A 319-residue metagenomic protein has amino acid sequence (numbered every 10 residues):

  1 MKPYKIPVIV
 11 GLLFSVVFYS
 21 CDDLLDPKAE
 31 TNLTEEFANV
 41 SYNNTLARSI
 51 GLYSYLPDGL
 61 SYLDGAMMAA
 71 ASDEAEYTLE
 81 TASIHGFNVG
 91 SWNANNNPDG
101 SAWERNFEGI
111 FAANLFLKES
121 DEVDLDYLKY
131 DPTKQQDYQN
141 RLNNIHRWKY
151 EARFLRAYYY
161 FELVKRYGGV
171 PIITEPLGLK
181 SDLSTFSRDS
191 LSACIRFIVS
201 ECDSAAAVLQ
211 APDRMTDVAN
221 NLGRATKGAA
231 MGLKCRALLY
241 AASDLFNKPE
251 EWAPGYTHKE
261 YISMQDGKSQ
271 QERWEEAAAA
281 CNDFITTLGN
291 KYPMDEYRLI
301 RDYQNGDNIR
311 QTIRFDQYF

Functional and structural regions predicted by a protein language model:
M1-E30: Bacterial Sec-dependent N-terminal signal peptides
C21-A69, R301: Membrane-proximal, proline-rich intrinsically disordered regions
S41-I50, S54-D58, E80-Y167, D182-V218: Conserved, well-structured interaction surfaces
S61, L163-I172, G289-M294: Proline-centered turn/helix-capping motifs that create local helix->coil transitions or kinks
D64-T78, Q210-A229, L245-F319: Short, surface-exposed recognition loops and adjoining beta-strand edges that mediate ligand/DNA contacts, enriched
Y127-L142, G169-R188, L245-E275: Short coil/linker segments at helix-helix boundaries
E162-K165, P171, D213, Y240-P249: Short coil/turn linking the two alpha-helices of tandem helical-hairpin repeats
